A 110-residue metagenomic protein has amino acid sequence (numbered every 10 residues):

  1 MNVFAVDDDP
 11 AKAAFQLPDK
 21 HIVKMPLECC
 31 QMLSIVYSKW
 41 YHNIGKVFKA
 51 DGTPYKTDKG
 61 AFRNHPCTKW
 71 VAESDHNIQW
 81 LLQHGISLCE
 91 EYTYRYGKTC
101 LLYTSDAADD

Functional and structural regions predicted by a protein language model:
M1-E91: An N-terminal structural lobe/cap that precedes and organizes the functional/catalytic core across diverse proteins
T99-C100: Conserved active-site motif detector
Y103-A108: Conserved small/polar residues in nucleotide/adenosyl-binding loops
